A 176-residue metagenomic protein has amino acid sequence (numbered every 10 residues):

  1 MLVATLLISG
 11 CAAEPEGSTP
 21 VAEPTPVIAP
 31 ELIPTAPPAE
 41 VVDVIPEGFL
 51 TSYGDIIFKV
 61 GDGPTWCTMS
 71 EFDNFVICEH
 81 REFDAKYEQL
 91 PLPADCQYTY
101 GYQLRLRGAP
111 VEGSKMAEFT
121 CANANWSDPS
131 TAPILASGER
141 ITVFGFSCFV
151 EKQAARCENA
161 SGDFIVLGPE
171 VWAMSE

Functional and structural regions predicted by a protein language model:
M1-V3: N-terminal export and membrane-targeting signals
L7-G10: C-terminal motif of bacterial Sec signal peptides marking the signal peptidase cleavage site
A12-P15: Bacterial signal peptide processing site
I28-G48, V76-L135, L167-E176: A low-complexity, Ser/Thr/Gly/Pro-enriched, surface-exposed linker/loop concept that marks segments flanking
D43-F83: Extracytoplasmic beta-rich ectodomain segments of secreted or membrane-anchored proteins
S52-I56, P133-F144: Short, recurring structural edge motifs at helix starts
R140-E176: Extracellularly exposed regions in secreted/surface proteins, prominently low-complexity, repeat-rich
